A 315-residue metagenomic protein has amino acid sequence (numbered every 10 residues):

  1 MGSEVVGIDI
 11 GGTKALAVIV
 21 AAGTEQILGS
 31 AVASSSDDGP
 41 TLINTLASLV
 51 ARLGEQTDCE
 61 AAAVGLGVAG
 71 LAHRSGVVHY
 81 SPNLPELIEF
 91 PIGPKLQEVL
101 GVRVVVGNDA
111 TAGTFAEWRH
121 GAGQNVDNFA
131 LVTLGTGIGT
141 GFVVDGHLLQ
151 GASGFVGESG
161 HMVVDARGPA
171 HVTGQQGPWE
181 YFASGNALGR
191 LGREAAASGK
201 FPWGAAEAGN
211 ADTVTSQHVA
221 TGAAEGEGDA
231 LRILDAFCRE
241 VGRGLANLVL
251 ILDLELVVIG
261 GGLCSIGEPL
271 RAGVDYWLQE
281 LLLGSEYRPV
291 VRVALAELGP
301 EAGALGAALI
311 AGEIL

Functional and structural regions predicted by a protein language model:
M1-A63, A72-V77, P94-V102, A116-V126 (+2 more regions): ATP-binding/phosphotransfer module of carbohydrate and carboxylate kinases, centering on a glycine-rich
S30-V32, N83, S153: Short clusters of small/polar residues that mark proteolytic maturation junctions
A33-S36, E86, V156-E158, V164: A short acidic/small-residue loop/turn micro-motif
V78-I88: A charged helix-plus-loop insertion that forms the helical arch/lid used to bind and gate nucleic-acid substrates
V104-N108: General beta-strand structural signal in soluble alpha/beta enzymes
T111: Short alpha-helical segments enriched in small residues
Q124-N186: Glycine-rich phosphate-binding loop of actin/hexokinase-like ATP-binding domains
